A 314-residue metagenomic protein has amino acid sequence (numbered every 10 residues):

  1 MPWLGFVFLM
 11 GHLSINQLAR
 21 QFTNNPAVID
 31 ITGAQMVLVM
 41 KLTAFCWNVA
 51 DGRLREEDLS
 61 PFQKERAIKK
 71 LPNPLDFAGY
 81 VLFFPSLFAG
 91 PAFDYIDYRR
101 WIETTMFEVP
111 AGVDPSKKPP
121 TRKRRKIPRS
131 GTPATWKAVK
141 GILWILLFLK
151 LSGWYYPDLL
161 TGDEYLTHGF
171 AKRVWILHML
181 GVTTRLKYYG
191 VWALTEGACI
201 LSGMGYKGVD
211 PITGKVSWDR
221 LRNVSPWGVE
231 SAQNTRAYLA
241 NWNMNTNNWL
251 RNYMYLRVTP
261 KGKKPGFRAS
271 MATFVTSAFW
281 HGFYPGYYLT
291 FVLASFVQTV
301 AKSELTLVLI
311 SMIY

Functional and structural regions predicted by a protein language model:
M1-Y314: Membrane-embedded transmembrane alpha-helical bundles that form the catalytic cores of multi-pass lipid-modifying
